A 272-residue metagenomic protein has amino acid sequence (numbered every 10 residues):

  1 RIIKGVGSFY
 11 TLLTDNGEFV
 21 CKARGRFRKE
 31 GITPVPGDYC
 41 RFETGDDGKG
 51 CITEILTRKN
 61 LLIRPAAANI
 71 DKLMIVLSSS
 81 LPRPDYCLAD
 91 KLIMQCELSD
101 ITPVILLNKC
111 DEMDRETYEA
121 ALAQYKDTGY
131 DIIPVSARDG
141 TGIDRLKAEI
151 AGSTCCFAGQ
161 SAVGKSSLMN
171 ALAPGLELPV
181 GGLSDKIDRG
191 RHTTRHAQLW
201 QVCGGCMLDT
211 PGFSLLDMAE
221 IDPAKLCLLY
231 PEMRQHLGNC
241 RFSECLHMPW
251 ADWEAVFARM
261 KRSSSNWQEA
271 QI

Functional and structural regions predicted by a protein language model:
R1-V6: Structural detector for short beta-strands of small beta-barrel domains
S8, G25, G31-G48, L56-L73 (+6 more regions): Helix-rich effector regions associated with P-loop NTPase G domains
Y10-T14, C21, F42: SH3/SH3-like beta-barrel fold
E18-G25, C51: A short macromolecule-binding patch
R83, M113-D114, T141, S214-L216: Catalytic P-loop NTPase motifs of RecA-like helicase/translocase cores
L88-K91, E119-A120: Charged helix-capping and loop-helix junction motifs
E112-V163: Canonical P-loop GTPase G-domain recognition
S161, S166-S167, A171: Walker A/P-loop
